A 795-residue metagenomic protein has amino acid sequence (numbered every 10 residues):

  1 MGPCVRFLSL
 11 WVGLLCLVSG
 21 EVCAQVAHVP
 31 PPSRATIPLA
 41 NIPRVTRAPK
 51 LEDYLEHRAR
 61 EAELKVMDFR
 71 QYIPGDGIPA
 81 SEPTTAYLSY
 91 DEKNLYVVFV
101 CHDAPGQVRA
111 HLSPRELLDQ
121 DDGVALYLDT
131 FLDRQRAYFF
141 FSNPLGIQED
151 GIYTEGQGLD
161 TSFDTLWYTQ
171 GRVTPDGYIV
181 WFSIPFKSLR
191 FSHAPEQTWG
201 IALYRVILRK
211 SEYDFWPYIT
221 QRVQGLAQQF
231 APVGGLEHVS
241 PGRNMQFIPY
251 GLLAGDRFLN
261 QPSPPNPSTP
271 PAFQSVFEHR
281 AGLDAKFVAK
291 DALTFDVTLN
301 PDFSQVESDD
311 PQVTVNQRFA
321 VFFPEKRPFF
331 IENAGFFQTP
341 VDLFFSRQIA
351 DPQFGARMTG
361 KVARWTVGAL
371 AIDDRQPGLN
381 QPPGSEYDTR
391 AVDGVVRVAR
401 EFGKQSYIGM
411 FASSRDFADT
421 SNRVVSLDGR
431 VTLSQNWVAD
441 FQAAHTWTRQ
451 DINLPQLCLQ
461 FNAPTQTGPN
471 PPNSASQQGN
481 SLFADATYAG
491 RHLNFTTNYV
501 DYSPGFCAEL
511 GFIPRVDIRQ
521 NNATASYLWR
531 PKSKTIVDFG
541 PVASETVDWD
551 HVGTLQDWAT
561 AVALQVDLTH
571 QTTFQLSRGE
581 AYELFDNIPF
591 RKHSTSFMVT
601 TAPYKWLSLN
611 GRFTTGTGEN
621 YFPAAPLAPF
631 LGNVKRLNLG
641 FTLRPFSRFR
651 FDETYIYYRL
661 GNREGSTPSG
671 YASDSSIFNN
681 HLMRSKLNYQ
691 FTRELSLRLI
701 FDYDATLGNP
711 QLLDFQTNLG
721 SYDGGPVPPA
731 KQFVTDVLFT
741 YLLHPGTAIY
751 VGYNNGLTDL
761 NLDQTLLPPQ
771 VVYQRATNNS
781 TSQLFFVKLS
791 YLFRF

Functional and structural regions predicted by a protein language model:
M1-R6: N-terminal secretory signal peptides that target proteins for export/translocation
L8-E21: Bacterial N-terminal signal peptides
A24-E401, G409, D419: Structural preference for beta-rich elements and adjacent junctions enriched in aromatics
K93-L95, R136, Y178, P195-W199 (+16 more regions): Outer-envelope beta-barrel architecture signal
Y218-P241, P377-V425, V431-T432, T573-L637 (+1 more regions): Outer-membrane beta-barrel transmembrane domain signature of Gram-negative proteins, especially the mid-to-C-terminal
S240-F295, D393-G468, G540-V542, T600 (+3 more regions): Surface-exposed extracellular loop regions of Gram-negative outer-membrane beta-barrel proteins
T269-F273, Q317, S346-I349, P382-T389 (+8 more regions): Alpha-helix capping and helix-loop boundary segments enriched in small/acidic/polar residues
D351, H445-F795: Exposed, low-structure sequence patches enriched in small/polar residues
